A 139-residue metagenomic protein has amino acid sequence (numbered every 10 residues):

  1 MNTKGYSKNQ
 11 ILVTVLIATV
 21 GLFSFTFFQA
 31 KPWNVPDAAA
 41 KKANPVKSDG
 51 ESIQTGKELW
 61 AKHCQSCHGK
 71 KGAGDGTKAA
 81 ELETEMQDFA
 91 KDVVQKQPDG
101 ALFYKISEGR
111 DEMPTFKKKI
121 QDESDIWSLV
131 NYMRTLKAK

Functional and structural regions predicted by a protein language model:
M1-K8: N-terminal secretory signal peptides that target proteins for export/translocation
T14-S24: Bacterial N-terminal signal peptides
K31, K105-R110, K118-K139: C-terminal capping alpha-helices of c-type cytochrome domains
K31-L59: Electrostatic cytochrome c docking/interface patches
P45, K71, D88, E112-T115: Conserved beta-strand positions that form and line the central face of beta-propeller blades
D49-A73, A79, S107-E108: Sequence/structural segment immediately N-terminal to covalent heme-attachment motifs in c-type and related
I53, G69, A73-D99: Gly/Gly-Pro-rich "capping" loops immediately C-terminal to redox-active cysteine motifs in periplasmic/lumenal
Q54-K62, Q87, G100, Y104 (+2 more regions): Solvent-exposed, polar/charged alpha-helical surfaces in well-ordered, non-transmembrane soluble domains, broadly
